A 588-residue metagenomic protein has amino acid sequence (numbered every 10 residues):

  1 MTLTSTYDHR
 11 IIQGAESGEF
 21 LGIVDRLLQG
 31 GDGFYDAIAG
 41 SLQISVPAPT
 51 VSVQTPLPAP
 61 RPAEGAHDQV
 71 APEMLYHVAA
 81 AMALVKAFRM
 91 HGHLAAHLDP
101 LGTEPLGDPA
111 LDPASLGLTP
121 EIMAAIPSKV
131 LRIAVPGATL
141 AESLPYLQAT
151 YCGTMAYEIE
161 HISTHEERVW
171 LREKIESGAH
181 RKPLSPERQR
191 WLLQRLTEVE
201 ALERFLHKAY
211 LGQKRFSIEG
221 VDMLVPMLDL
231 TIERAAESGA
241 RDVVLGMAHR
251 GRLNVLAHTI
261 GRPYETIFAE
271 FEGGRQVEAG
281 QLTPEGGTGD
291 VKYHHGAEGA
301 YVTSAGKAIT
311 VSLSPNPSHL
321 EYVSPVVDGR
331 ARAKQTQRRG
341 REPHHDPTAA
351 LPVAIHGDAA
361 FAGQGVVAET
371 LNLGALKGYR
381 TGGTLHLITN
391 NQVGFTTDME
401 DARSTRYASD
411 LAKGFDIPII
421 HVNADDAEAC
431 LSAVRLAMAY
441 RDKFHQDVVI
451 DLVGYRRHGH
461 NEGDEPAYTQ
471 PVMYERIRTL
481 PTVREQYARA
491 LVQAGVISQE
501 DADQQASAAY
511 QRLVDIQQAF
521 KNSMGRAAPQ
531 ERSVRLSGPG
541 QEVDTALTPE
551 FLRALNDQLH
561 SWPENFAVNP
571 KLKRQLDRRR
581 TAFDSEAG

Functional and structural regions predicted by a protein language model:
M1-A66, V70, H77-V78: C-terminal catalytic/motor cores of large multi-domain enzyme assemblies
L27, L84-F88, E104, Y146 (+21 more regions): Generic, well-ordered alpha-helical scaffold segments in large soluble proteins
Q54-L224, A240, N556: Extended, charge-enriched "interface" segments that sit outside catalytic cores
Y76-K86, M90-K129, E142-P145, P263 (+2 more regions): Flexible, glycine-rich loop/tail regions that form catalytic "lids" or insertion modules at the edges of active sites
F205-E265, R580-T581, G588: Active-site pocket-lining segments that scaffold enzyme catalytic pockets across diverse folds
V244-D416, I420: Cofactor-binding active-site loop characterized by glycine-rich and histidine/acidic residues
S304, Y407-A433, L480-E500: Conserved thiamine diphosphate
G394-T405, K413-V449, V453-G459, A467: Conserved phosphate-handling catalytic cores of large alpha/beta enzymes
